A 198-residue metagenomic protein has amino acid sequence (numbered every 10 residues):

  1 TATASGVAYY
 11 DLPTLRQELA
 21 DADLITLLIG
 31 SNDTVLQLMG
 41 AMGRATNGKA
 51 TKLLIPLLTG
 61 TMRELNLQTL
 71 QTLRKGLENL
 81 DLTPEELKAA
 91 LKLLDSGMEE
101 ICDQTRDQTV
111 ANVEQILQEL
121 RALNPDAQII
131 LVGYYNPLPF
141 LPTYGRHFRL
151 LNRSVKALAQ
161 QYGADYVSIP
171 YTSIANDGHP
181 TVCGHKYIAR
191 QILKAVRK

Functional and structural regions predicted by a protein language model:
T1-E99, D103-Q104: Conserved SGNH/GDSL esterase-like catalytic core that processes O-acyl groups on lipids and polysaccharides
Q17-D21, L123, Q160-Q161: Extracellular/periplasmic catalytic domains that process cell-envelope and extracellular macromolecules
D23, K156, N176-K198: Histidine-centered active-site loop/cap adjacent to the catalytic His in serine esterases/O-acetyl transfer systems
D23-L28, Q128-G133, D165-S168: Structural recognition of the beta-strand scaffold that forms the well-ordered cores of secreted hydrolase catalytic
A90-V110, L138-Y144, N176-D177: Surface-exposed cleft-lining segments at the edges of enzyme active sites
V113-L117, N152: Generic structural signal for well-ordered alpha-helices, preferentially at hydrophobic/aromatic core positions
L117-N124: Surface-exposed amphipathic alpha-helices with a cationic face
N136-I169: Substrate-gating cap/lid alpha-helix
